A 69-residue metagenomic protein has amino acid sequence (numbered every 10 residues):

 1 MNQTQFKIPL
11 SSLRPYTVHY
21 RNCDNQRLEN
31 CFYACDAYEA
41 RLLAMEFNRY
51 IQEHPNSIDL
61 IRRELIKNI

Functional and structural regions predicted by a protein language model:
M1, P15, Y20, C35 (+1 more regions): A general, composition-driven signal for non-globular sequence regions
N2-T4, E46-I69: Short, mixed-charge low-complexity intrinsically disordered segments
Q5-L28: Short aromatic-glycine-(Arg/Gly/Cys) micro-motifs in beta-strand/loop hairpins
K7, R21, Y33, N48-I51: Compositionally biased, low-structure terminal segments
S11, D24, Y38, D59-L60: Intrinsically disordered, low-complexity regions enriched in serine, threonine, proline and polar/charged residues
L13-T17, E39-E46: Basic/aromatic-rich interaction segments and small domains that mediate binding to polyanionic partners
H19-N22, A37, L65-N68: A general secondary-structure boundary signal
Q26-E39: A short, exposed loop/beta-hairpin motif centered on an aromatic-Gly-Thr core
